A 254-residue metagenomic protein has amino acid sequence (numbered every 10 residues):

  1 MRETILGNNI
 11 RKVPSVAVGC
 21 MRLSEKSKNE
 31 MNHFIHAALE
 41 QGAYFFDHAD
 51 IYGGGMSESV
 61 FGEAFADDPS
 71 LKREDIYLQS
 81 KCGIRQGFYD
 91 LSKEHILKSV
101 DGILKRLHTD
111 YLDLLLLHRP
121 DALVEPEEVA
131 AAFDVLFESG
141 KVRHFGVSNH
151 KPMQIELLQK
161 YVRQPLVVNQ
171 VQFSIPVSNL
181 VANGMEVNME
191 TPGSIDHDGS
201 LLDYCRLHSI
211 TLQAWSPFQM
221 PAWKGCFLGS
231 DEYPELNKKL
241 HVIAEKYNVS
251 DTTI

Functional and structural regions predicted by a protein language model:
M1-I76, E138, M220-P221: N-terminal binding-site loop/beta-alpha segment at the start of enzyme catalytic domains that lines or forms
E3, I35, E58, G62-F65 (+4 more regions): Generic structural signal for well-ordered alpha-helices, preferentially at hydrophobic/aromatic core positions
L6, V18, F46, F61 (+8 more regions): Conserved, mostly hydrophobic/aromatic
G19-N29, C82-E94, L123: Active-site mouth loops of central-metabolism enzymes
M21-L23, A49-Y52, K81-R85, L117-P120 (+3 more regions): Active-site beta-loop-alpha junctions enriched in small/polar residues
K26-A38, L91-L107, M153-E156: Short, acidic/polar
L104-E125: Active-site groove signature of glycoside hydrolases
V124-T253: Beta/alpha (TIM)-barrel catalytic core signal, keyed to glycine-rich beta->alpha loops juxtaposed to Asp/Glu that bind
